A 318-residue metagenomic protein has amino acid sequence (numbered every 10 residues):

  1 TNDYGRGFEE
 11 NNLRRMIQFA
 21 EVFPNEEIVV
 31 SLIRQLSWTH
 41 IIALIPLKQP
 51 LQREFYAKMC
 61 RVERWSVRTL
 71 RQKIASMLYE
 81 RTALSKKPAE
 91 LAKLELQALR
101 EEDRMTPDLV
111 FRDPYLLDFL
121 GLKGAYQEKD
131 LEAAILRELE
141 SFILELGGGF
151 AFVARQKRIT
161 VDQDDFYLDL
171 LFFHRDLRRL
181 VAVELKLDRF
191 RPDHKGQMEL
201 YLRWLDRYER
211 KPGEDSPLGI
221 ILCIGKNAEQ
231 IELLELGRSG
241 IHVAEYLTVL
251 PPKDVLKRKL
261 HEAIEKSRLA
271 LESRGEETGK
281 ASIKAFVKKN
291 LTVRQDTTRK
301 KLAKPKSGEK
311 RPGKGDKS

Functional and structural regions predicted by a protein language model:
T1-S318: Basic, low-complexity intrinsically disordered segments
